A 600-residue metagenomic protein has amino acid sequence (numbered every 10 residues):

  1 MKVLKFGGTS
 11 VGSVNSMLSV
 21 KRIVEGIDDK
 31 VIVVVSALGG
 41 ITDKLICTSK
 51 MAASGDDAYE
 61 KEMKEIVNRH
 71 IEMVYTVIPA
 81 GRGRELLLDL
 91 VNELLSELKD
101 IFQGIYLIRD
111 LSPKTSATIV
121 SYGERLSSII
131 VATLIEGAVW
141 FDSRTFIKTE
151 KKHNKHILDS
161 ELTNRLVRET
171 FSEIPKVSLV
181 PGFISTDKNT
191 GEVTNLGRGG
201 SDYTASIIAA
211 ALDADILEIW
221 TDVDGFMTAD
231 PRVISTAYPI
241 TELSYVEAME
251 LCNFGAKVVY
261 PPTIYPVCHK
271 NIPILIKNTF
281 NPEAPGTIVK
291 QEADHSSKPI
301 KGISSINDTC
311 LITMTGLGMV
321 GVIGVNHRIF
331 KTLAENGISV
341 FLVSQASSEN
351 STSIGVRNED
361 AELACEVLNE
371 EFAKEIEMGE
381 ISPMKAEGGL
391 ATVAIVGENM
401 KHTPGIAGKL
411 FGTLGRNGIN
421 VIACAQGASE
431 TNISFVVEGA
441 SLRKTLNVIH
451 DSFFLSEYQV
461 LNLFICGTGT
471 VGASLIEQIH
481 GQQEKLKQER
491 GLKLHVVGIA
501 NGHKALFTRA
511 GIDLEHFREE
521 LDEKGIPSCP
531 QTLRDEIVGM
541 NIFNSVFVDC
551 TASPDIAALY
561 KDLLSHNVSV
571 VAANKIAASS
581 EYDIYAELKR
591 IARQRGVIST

Functional and structural regions predicted by a protein language model:
M1-V259, I264, G355: Nucleotide/pyrophosphate-binding catalytic subdomain
T9, S36-G39, S143-F146, F183-I184 (+11 more regions): Short, ordered loop/turn segments at secondary-structure junctions
M17, K21, A205-S206, I264 (+5 more regions): Generic hydrophobic/aromatic pocket-lining and core-packing "Φ" positions
A37-G39, V91-L95, K99, V548-A557 (+2 more regions): N-terminal glycine-rich "phosphate-gripper" loop used for MgATP/nucleotide binding and carboxylate activation
E283-E477, Q482: A conserved regulatory-domain signal marking ACT and ACT-like small-molecule sensing domains and adjacent regulatory
N462-T468, G472-H566, I598: N-terminal glycine-/serine-/threonine-rich beta1-alpha1-beta2 phosphate-ribose binding loop of Rossmann-like
S553-H566, K575-T600: Rossmann-fold NAD(P)-binding glycine/threonine-rich loop
